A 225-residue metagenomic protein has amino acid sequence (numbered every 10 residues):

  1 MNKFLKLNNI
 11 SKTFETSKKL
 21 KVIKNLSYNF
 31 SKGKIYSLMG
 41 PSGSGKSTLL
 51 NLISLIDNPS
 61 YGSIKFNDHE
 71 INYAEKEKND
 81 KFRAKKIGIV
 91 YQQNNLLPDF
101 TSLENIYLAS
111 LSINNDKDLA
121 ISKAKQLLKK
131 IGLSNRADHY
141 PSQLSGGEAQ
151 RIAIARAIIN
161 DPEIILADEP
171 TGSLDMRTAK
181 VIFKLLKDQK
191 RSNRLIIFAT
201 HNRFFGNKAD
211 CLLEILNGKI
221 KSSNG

Functional and structural regions predicted by a protein language model:
M39-P41: The feature captures the beta-strand-to-loop junction immediately N-terminal to the Walker
S54: Helix-to-loop junction immediately C-terminal to a conserved catalytic motif
G62-Y73: Conserved ABC transporter NBD signature motif
F100-A109: Short coil-to-helix segment of the ABC ATPase nucleotide-binding domain corresponding to the Q-loop/switch region
Y140-L144, E148-Q150: Conserved ABC ATPase signature
I159-E163: A short, proline-enriched helix->beta-strand linker immediately N-terminal to the Walker B motif in ABC-type P-loop
I165-D168: Catalytic Walker B motif of ABC-type/P-loop ATPase nucleotide-binding domains
